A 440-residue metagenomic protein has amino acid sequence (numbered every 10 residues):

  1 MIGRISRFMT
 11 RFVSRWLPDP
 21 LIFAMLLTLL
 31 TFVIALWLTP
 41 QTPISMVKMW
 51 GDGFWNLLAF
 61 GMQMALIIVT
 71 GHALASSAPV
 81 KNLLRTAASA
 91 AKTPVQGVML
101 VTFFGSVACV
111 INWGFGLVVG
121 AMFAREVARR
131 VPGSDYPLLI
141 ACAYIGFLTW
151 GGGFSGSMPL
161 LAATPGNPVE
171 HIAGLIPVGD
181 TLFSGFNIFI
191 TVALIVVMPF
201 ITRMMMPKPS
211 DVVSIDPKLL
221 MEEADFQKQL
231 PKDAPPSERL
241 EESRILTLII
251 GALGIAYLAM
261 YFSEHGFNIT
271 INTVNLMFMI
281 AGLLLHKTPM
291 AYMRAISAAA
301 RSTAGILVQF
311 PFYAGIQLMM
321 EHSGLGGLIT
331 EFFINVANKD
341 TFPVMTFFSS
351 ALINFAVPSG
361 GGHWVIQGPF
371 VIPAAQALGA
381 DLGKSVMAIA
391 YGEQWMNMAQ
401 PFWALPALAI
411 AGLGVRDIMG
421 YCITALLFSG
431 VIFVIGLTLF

Functional and structural regions predicted by a protein language model:
M1-V69, F183-V196, F200-G305, Q309 (+2 more regions): Hydrophobic transmembrane alpha-helices of multi-pass small-molecule transporters
R4-M9, S45-W50, A75-A91, R125-D135 (+3 more regions): Flexible loop linkers connecting adjacent transmembrane helices in multi-pass alpha-helical membrane transporters
P40-D52, G166-V178, F262-N268, E321-N335: Membrane-interface helix termini and inter-helical loops of multi-pass transporters
F60-N82, A108, F115, T288: Juxtamembrane transmembrane-helix boundary signature
A87-A91, A128-S134, A299-A300, T330-D340 (+3 more regions): Hydrophobic alpha-helical bundle architecture
A90-F123, L307-H322, I334-P373, A377-L378: Hydrophobic alpha-helical transmembrane segments of multi-pass integral membrane proteins, predominantly secondary
P94-A108, G133-F154, L161, A173-G179 (+2 more regions): Alpha-helical transmembrane segments of multi-pass membrane proteins
F123-V213, W403-G436: Membrane-core helix-loop-helix motifs of multi-pass transport proteins
